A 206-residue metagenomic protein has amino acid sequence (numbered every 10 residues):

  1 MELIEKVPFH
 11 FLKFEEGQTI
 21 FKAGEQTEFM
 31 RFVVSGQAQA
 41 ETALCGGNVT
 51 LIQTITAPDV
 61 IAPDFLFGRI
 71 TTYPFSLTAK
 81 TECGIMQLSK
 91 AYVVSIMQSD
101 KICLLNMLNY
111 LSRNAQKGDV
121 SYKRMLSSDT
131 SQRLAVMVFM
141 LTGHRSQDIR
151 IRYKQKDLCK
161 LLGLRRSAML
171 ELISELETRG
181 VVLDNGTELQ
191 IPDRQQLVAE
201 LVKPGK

Functional and structural regions predicted by a protein language model:
M1-E16, V60-I61, F65-R69: Cyclic nucleotide-binding regulatory module and flanking cytosolic helices
E15-E16, V34-S35, T56, T81: A cytosolic small-molecule/anion-sensing beta-strand core signal
T19-Q26: Short phosphate-coordinating micro-motif centered on Lys-Gly-acidic
E28-E41, A57-P58: Glycine- and acidic-residue-biased ligand/ion/polar-headgroup-sensing regions
A38-T50: A short beta-strand-loop-beta hairpin characteristic of the jelly-roll/cupin
L51-N109: Cyclic-nucleotide recognition modules
K80, Q98-G163: Polybasic "coupling" helices that flank or enter modular domains
L141-K206: Phosphate-/nucleic-acid-contacting segments
